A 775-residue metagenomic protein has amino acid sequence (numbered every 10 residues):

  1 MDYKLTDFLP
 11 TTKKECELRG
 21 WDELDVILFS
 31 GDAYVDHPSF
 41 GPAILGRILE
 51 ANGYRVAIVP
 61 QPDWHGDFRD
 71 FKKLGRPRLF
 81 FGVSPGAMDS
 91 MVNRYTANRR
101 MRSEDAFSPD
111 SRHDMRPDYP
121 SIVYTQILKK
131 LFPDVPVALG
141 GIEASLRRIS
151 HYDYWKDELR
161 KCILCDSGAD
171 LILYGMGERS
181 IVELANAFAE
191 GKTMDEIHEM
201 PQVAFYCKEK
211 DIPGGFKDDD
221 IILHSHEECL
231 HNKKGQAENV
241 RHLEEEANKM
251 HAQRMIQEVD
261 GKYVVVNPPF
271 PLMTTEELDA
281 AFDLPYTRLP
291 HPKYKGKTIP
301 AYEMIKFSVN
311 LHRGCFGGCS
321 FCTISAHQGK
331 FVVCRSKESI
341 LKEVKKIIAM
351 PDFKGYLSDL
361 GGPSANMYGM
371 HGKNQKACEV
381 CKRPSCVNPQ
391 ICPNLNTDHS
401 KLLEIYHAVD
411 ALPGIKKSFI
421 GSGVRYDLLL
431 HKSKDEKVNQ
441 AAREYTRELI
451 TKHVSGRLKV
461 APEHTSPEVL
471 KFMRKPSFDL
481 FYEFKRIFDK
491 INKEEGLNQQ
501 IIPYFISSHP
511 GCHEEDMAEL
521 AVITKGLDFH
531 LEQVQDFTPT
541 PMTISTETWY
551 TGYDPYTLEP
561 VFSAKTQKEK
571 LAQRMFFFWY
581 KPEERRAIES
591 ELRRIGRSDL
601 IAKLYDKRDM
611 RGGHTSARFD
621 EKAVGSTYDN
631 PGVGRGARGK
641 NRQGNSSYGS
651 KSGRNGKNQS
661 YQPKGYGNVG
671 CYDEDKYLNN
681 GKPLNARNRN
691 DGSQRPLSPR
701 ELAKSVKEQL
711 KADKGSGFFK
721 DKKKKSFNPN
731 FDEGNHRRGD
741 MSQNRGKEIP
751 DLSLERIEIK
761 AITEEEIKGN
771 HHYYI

Functional and structural regions predicted by a protein language model:
L24-S30, H37-G75: Nucleic acid-processing catalytic cores of prokaryotic defense/repair systems
L28, I44, I58-V59, W64-D67 (+2 more regions): Conserved SAM/AdoMet-binding glycine-rich loop
F29-D32, K297-T323, Y356: N-terminal pre-triad scaffold of radical SAM enzymes
G41, P60-V259, V266-L272: Glycine-rich beta-alpha loop elements in corrinoid/cobalamin-binding modules across cobalamin-dependent enzymes
H65, D195-N248, G261, F270-M273 (+7 more regions): Terminal amphipathic helices with adjacent charged low-complexity linkers/tails
R69, D89-N98, L146-R148, E178-E183 (+7 more regions): Flexible glycine/acidic-rich beta-alpha junction loops that bind and position SAM and/or redox cofactors in anaerobic
D170, A281, C315, C319 (+4 more regions): Conserved, mostly hydrophobic/aromatic
F578-W579, S590, R594-I595, D599 (+1 more regions): Basic Arg/Gly/Lys-rich low-complexity intrinsically disordered segments
